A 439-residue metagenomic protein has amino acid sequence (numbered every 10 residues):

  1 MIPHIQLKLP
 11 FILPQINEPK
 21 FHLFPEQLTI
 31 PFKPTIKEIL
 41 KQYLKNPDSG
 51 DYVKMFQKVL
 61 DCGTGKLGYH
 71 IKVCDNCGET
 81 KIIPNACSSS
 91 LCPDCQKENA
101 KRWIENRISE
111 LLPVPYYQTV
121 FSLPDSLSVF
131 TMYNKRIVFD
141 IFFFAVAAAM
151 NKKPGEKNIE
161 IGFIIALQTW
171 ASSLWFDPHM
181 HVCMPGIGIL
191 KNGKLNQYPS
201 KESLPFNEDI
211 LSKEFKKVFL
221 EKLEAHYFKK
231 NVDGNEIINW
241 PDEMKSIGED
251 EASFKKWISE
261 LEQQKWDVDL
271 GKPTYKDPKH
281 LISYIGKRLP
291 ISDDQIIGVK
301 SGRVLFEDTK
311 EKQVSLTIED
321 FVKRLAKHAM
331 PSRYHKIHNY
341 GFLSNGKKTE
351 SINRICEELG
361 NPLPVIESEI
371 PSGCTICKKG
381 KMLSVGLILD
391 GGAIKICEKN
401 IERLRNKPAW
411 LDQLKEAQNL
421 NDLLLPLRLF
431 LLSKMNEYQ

Functional and structural regions predicted by a protein language model:
M1-Q439: Beta->alpha loop/short-helix hinge microenvironment recognizer with preference for catalytic Tyr/His contexts
